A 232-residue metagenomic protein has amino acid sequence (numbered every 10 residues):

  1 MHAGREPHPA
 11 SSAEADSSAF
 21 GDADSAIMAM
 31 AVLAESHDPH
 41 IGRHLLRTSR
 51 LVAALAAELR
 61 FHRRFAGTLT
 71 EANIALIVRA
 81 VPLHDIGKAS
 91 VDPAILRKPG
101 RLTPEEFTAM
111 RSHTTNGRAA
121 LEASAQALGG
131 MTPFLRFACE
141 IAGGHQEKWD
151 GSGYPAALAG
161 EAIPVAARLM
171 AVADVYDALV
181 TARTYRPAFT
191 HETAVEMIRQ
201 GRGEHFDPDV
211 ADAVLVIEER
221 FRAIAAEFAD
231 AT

Functional and structural regions predicted by a protein language model:
G4-P7, E14-T232: Histidine- and acidic-residue-rich, metal-dependent catalytic cores
